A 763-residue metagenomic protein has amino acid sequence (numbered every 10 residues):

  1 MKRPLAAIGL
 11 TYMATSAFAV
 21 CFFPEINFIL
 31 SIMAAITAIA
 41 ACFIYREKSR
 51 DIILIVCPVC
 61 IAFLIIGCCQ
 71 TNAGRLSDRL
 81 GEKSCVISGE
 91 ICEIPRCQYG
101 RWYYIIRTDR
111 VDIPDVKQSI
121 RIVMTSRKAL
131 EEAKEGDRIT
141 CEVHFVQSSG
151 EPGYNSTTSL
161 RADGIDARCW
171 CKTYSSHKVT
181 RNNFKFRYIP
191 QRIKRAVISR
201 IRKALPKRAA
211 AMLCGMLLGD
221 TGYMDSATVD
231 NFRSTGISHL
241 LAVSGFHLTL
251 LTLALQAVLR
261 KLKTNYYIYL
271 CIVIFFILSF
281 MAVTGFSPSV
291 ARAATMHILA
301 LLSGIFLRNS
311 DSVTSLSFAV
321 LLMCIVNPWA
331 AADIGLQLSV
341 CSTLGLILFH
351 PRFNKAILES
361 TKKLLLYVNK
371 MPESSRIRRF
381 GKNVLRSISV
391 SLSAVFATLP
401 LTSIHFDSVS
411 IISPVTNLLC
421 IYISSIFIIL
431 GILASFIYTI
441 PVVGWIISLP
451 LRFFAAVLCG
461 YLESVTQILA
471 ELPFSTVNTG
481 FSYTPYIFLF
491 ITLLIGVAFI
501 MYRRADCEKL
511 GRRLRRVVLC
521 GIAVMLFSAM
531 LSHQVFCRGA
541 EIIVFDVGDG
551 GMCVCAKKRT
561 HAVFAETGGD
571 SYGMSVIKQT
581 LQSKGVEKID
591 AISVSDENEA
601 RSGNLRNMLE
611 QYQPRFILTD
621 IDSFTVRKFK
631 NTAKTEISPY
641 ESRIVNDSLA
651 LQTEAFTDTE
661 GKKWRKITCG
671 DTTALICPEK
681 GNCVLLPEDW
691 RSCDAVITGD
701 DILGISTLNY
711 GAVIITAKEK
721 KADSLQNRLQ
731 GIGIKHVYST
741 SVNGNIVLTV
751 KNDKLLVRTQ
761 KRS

Functional and structural regions predicted by a protein language model:
M1-C21, S303, L419, L433-L449 (+1 more regions): Hydrophobic alpha-helical segments
M1-D78, R292, A695, V713: N-terminal leader/targeting segments
L5-A14, N27, S31, I421-I432 (+1 more regions): Non-catalytic terminal accessory segments
A6-G9, L80-G81, P372, R376-F396 (+2 more regions): Functional transmembrane helices that form membrane-embedded active or gating regions
T15, L54-C57, C169, D225-P414 (+2 more regions): Hydrophobic alpha-helical transmembrane segments in multi-pass membrane proteins
N27-T37, L338-S339, N417-S424, Y483-L489: Alpha-helical transmembrane segments of polytopic membrane proteins
P58-H239, S575, Q579, K588 (+3 more regions): Membrane-interface helix/helix-cap signal primarily in integral membrane proteins
S88-E90, W102, D109-D115, T125-H144 (+4 more regions): Non-globular, low-confidence helical/coil segments that flank catalytic cores
